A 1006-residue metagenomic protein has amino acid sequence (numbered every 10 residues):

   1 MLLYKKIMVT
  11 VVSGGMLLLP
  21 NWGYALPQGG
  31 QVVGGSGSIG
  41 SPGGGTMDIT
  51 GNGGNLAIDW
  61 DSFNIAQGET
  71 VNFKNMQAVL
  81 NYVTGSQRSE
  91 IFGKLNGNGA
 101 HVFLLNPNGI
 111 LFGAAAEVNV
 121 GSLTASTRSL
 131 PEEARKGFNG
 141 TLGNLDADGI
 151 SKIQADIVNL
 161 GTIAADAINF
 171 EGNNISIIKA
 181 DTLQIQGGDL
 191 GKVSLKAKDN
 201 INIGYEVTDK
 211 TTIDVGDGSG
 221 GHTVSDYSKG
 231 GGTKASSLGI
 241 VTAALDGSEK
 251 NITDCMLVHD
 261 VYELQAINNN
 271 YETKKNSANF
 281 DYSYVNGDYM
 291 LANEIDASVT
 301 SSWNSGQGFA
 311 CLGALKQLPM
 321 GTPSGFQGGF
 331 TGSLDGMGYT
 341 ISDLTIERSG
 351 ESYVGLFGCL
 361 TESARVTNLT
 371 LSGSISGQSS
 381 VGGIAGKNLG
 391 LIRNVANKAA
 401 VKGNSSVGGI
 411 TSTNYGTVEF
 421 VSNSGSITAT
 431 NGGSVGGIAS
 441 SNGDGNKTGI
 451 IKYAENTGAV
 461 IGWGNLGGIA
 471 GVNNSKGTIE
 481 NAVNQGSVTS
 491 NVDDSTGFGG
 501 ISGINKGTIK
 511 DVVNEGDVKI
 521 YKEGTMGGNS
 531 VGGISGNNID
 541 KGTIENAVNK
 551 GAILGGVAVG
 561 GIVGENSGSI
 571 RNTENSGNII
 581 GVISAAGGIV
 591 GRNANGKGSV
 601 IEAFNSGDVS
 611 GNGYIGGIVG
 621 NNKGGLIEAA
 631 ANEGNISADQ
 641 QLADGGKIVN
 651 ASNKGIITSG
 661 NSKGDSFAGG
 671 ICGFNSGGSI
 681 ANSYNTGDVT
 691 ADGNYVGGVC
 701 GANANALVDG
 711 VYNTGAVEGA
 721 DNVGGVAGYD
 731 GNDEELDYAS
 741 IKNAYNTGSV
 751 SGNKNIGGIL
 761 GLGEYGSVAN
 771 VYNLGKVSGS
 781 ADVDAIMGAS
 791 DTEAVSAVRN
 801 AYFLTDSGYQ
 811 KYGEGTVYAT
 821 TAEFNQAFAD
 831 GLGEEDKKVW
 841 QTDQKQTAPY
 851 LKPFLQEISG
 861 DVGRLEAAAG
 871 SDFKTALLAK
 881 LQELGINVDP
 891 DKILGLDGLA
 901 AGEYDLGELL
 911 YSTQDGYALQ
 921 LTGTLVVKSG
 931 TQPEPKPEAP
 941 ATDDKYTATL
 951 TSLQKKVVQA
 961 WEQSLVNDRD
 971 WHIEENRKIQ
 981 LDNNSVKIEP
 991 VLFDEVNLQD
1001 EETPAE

Functional and structural regions predicted by a protein language model:
M1-Q28, D943, V996, E1001-E1006: Cleavable N-terminal targeting peptides that direct proteins into the secretory/outer-membrane pathway or into
L2-Y4, G15-D189, N202-Y205, S301 (+3 more regions): Solvent-exposed adhesion/ligand-recognition segments of exported proteins
Q67, E362, A900-A901: Surface-exposed loops/turns
E117, T162-A164, D189, S283-V285 (+2 more regions): Solvent-exposed loop and beta-edge segments used for protein-protein assembly and interaction
Q154-L160, G533, G670, L894-L896: Short, recurring structural edge motifs at helix starts
K196-L884, G907, D915-A918, T922 (+1 more regions): Surface-exposed repetitive/solenoidal architectures
L884-G916: Serine/threonine-rich, repeat-prone extracellular segments and beta-strand-based repeat modules of secreted/surface
